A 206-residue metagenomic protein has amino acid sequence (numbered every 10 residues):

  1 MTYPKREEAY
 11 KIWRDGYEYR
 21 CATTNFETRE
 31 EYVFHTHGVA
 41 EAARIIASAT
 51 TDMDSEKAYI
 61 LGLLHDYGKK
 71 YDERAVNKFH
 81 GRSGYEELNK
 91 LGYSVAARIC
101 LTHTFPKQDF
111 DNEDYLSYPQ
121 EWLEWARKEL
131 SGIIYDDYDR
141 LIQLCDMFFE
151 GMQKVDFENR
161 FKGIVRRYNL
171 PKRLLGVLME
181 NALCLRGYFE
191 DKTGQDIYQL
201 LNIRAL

Functional and structural regions predicted by a protein language model:
M1-F79: Acidic/His-rich, divalent-metal-binding segments that scaffold phosphate/diphosphate chemistry
K5, A9, H80, D137-R140 (+4 more regions): Alpha-helical structural motif
E8, I12, K57-Y59, V95 (+5 more regions): Exposed alpha-helical structural elements
A22, S48-I164: Divalent metal-dependent catalytic cores for phosphoryl transfer on phosphate-bearing substrates
A42-I45, M147, C184, Y188: Alpha-helical scaffold segments in carbohydrate-active enzymes
L170-L206: Charged phosphate-binding loop/patch that engages nucleotide di/tri-phosphates or the phosphate backbone of nucleic
